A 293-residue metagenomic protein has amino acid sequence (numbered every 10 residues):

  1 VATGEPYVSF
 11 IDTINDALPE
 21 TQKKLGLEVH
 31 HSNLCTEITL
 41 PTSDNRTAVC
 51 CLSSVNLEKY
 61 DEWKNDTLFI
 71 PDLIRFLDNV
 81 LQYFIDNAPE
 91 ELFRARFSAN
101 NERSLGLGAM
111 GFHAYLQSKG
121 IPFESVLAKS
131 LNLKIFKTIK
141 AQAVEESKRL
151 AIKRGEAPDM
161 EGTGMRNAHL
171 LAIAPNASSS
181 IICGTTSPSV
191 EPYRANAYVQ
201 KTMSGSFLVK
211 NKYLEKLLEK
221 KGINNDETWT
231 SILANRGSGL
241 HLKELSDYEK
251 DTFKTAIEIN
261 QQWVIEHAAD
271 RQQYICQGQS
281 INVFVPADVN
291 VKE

Functional and structural regions predicted by a protein language model:
V1, V8, L68-P71, R75-Q82 (+10 more regions): A broad, structural surface signal
V1-Y7, G278, D288: Short intrinsically disordered, low-complexity coil segments enriched in acidic
A2-A99, G111-Y115, T186-K212, L217 (+1 more regions): Function-dense linear segments that define catalytic or interfacial modules in macromolecule-processing proteins
P6, P122, A157, G222-N224: Short coil/loop linkers at secondary-structure junctions
L27-H31, P41-V49, F69, L73 (+6 more regions): Secondary-structure capping and boundary motifs in well-ordered enzyme cores
V29-H30, T36-T39, L81-D86, L171-E293: Catalytic alpha/beta core of large soluble enzyme barrels
E58-E62, G120, A287-V289: A generic structural motif
P71-R96, N100, S104, K119-N176 (+2 more regions): Internal maturation/activation junctions in enzymes
